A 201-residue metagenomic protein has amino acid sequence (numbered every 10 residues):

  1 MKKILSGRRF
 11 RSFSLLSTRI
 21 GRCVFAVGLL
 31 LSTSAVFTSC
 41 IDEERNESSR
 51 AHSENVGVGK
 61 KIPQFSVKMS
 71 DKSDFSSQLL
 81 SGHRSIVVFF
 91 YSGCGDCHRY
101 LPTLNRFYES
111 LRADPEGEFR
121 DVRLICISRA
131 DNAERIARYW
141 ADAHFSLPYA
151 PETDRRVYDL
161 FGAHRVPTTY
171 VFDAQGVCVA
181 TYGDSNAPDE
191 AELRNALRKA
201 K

Functional and structural regions predicted by a protein language model:
M1-Q64, Y182, K201: N-terminal targeting signals for export/organelle localization
S77-H98: Short active-site neighborhood of thiol/selenol oxidoreductases, capturing the structured segment around
I86-V87, L124, T169: Hydrophobic beta-strand anchors of alpha/beta hydrolase catalytic cores
H98-A143, R156-D159: Structural microenvironment flanking redox-active thiols in thiol-disulfide oxidoreductases
A137-Q175: Short, internal strand/loop/helix patches that form the active-site neighborhood or redox-interaction surface
D173-K201: Thiol-/selenol-based redox modules, centered on thioredoxin-like and closely related oxidoreductase domains
